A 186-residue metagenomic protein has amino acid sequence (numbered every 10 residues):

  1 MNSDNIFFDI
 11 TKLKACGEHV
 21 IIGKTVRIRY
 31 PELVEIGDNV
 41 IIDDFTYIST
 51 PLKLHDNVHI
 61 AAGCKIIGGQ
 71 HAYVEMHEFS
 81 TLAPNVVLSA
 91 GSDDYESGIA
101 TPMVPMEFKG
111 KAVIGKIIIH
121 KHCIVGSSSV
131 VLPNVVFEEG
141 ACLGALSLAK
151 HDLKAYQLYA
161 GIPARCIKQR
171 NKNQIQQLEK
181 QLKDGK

Functional and structural regions predicted by a protein language model:
M1-I10, G23, K180-L182, K186: Membrane-proximal basic amphipathic "stem/tether" segments
D4-N5, K24-I36, I42-P133, I162 (+1 more regions): Flexible, glycine/small-residue-enriched loop-and-beta-strand segment within the central core of proteins
T81, A141-C142: Short alpha-helix at the nucleotide-sugar/activated-sugar donor binding site of glycosyltransferases and closely
I118, S128-A141, S147-K150: Beta-rich strand-turn-strand
Y156-Q157, I162-E179: Conserved beta-strand-loop-alpha-helix hinge in the C-terminal portion of ABC ATPase nucleotide-binding domains
